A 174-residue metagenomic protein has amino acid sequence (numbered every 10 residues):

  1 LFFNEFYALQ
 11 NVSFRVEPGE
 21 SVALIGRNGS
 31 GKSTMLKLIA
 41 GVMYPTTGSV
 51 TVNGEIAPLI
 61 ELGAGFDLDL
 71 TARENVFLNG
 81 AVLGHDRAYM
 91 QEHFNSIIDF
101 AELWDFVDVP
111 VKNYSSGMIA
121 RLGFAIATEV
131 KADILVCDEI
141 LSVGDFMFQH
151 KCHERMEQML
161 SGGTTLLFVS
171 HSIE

Functional and structural regions predicted by a protein language model:
L1, F77, Y89-F106: Conserved ABC ATPase "signature" region
L1-N11: Pre-NBD coupling/linker segments of ABC/ABC-like ATPases
I25-R27: The feature captures the beta-strand-to-loop junction immediately N-terminal to the Walker
A40: Helix-to-loop junction immediately C-terminal to a conserved catalytic motif
Q149-G162: Helical segment within the ABC ATPase nucleotide-binding domain
S170-H171: H-loop/switch region of ABC-family ATPase nucleotide-binding domains
